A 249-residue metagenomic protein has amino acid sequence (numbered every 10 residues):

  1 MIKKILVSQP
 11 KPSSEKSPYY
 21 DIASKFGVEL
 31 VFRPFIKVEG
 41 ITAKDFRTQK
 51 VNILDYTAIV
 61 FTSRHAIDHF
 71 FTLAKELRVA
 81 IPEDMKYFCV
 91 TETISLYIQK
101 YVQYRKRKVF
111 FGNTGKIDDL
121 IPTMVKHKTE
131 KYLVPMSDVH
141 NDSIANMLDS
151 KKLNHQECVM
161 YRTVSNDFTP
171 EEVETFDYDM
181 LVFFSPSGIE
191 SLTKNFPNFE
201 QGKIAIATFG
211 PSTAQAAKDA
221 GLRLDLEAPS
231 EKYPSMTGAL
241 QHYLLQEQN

Functional and structural regions predicted by a protein language model:
M1-N249: Conserved beta-alpha
